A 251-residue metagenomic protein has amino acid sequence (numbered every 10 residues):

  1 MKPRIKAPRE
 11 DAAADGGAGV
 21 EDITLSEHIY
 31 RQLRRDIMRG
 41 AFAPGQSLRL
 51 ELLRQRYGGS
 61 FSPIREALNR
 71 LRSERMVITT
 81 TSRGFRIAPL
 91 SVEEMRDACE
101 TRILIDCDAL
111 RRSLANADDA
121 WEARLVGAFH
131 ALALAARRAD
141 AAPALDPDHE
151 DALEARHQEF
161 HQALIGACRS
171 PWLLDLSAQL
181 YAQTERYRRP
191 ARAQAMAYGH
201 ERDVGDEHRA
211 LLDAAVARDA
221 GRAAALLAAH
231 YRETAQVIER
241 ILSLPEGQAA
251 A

Functional and structural regions predicted by a protein language model:
M1-A115, R240-A251: Short linear motifs at protein or domain termini
K2-D11, E21, R186-A251: C-terminal all-alpha effector/ligand-binding and dimerization domain of prokaryotic HTH-type transcriptional repressors
E27, I103, V126, R202-D206: Amphipathic alpha-helical repeat elements characteristic of tetratricopeptide repeat
G45-Q46, T80, L173-S177, A193 (+2 more regions): Short, hydrophobic secondary-structure boundary micro-motifs
T79, H157, D203-V204: Short, flexible turn/loop "capping" segments at secondary-structure junctions
L90-R96, L114-D118, P143-H149, A191-G199: A ubiquitous short alpha-helical element
D119-P190, E207-A214, R222-T234: Conserved amphipathic alpha-helical segments that form helical-bundle/coiled-coil interaction surfaces
